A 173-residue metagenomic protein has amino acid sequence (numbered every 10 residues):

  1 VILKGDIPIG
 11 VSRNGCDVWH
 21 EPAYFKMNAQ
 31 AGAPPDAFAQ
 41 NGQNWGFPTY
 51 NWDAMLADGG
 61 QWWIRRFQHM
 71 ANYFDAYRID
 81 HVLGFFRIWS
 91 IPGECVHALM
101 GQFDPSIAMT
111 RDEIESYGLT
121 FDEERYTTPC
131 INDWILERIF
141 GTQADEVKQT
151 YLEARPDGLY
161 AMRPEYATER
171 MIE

Functional and structural regions predicted by a protein language model:
V1-E173: Catalytic cores of glycan-processing enzymes that make or break glycosidic bonds
